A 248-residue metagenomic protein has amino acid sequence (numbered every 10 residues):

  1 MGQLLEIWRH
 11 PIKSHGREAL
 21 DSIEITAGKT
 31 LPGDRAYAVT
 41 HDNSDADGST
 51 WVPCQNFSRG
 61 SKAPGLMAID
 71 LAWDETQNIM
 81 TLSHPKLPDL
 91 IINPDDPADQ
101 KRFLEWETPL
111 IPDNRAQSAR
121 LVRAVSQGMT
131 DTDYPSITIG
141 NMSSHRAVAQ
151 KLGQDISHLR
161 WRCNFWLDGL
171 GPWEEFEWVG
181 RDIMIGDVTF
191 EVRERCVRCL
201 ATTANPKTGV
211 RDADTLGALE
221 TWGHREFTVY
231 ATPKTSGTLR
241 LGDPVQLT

Functional and structural regions predicted by a protein language model:
M1-T248: Metal-cofactor-dependent catalytic cores
